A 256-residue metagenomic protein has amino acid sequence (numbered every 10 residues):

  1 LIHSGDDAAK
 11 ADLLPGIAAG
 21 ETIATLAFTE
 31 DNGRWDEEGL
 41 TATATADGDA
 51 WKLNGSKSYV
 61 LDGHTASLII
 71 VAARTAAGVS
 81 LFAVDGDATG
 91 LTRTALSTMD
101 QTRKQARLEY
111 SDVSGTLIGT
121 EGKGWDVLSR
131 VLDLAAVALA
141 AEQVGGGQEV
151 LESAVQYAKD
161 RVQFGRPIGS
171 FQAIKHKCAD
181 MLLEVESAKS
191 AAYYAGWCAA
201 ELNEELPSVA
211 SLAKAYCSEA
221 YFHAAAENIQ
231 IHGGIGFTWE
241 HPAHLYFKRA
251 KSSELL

Functional and structural regions predicted by a protein language model:
I2-G5, T45, V71-R74, A83-G86 (+2 more regions): Short beta-strand-to-turn element immediately C-terminal to the catalytic PLP-Schiff-base lysine in fold type I
S4-A9, G16, G20, A46-W51 (+2 more regions): Alpha-helical interface subdomain recognition
L13-P15, N32, T41-T43, K57-L61 (+3 more regions): A generic local secondary-structure boundary/capping motif
G20-T29: A short, Trp-centered hydrophobic/proline-enriched beta-strand micro-motif
D36-L40, V84, K248: Structural signature of FAD isoalloxazine-binding scaffolds in flavoprotein oxidoreductases
D36-N54: Cytochrome P450 C-terminal beta-domain/meander region
G39, Y59-V60, G86-L117: Flexible, small-/acidic-enriched active-site or ligand-binding loops
N54-T92: A short core secondary-structure module
